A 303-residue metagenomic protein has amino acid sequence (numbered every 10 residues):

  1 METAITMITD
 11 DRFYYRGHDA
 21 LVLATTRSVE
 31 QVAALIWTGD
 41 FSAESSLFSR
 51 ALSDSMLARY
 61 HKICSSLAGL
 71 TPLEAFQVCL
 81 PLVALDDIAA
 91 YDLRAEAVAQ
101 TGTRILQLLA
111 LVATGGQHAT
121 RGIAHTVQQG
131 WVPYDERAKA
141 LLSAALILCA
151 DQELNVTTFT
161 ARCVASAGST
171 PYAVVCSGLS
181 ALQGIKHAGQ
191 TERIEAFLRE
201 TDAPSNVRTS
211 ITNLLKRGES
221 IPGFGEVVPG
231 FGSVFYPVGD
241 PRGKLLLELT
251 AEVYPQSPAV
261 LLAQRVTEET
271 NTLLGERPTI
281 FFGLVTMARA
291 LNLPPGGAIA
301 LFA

Functional and structural regions predicted by a protein language model:
M1-A303: Hydrophobic alpha-helical bundle cores within soluble ligand-binding/oligomerization subdomains
